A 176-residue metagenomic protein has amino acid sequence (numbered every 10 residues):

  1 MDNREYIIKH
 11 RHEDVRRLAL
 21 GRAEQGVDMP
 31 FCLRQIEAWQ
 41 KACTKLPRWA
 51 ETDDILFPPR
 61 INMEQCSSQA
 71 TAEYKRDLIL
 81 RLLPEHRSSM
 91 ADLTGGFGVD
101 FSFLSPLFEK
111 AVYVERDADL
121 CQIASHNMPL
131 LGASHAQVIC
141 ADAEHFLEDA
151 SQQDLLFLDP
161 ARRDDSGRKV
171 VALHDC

Functional and structural regions predicted by a protein language model:
M1-C176: SAM-dependent transferase fold signal centered on methyltransferase-like domains, encompassing both Class I
